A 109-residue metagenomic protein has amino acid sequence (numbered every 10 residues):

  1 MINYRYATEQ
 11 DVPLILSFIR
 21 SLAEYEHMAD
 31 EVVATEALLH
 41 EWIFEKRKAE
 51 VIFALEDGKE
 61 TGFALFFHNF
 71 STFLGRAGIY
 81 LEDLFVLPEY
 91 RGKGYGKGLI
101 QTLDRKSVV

Functional and structural regions predicted by a protein language model:
I2-N3: Extreme N-terminal starter segment of soluble prokaryotic enzymes
Y6-Q10, S17-R76, I100: Acetyl-CoA-dependent GNAT
P13, F85, G98: Active-site phosphate/pyrophosphate-handling residues
F73, L87, R91-G92: Glycine-/small-residue-rich active-site loops that bind phosphorylated ligands and cofactors
A77-P88: Conserved acetyl-CoA binding element of GNAT-fold acetyltransferases
Y90, G94-T102: Conserved acetyl-CoA pyrophosphate-binding loop and the N-cap/start of the following alpha-helix in GNAT-like
V108-V109: Conserved small/polar residues in nucleotide/adenosyl-binding loops
